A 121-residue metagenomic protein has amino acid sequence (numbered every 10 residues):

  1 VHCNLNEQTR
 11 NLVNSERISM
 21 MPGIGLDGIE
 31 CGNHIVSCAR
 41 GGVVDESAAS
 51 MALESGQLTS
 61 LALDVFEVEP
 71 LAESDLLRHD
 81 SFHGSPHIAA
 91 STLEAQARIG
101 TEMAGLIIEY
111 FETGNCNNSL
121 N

Functional and structural regions predicted by a protein language model:
V1-S37: Rossmann-like NAD(P)-binding element
G23-N121: Rossmann-like dinucleotide-binding domain for NAD(H)/NADP(H)
